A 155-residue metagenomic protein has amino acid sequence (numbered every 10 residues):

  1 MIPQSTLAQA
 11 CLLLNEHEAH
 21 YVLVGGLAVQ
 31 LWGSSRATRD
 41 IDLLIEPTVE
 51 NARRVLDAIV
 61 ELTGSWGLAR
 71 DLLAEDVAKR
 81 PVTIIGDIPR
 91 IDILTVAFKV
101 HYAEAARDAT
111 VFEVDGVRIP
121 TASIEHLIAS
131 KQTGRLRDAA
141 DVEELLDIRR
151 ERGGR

Functional and structural regions predicted by a protein language model:
M1-R155: Compositionally biased terminal segments of proteins
